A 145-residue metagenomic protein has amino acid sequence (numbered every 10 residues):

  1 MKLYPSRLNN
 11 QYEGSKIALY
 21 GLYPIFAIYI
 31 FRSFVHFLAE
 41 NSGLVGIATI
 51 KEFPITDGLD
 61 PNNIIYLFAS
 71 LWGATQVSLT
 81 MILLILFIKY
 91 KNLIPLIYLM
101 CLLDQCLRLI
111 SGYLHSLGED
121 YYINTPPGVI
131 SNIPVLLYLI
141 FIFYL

Functional and structural regions predicted by a protein language model:
M1-Q11: Short, Lys/Arg-rich, polar N-terminal cytosolic tail immediately upstream of the first transmembrane signal-anchor
E13-N41: N-terminal signal-anchor transmembrane alpha helix
Y29-R32, L102-G112: Aromatic-anchored segments of alpha-helical transmembrane domains
A48-L84: Core segments of alpha-helical transmembrane spans in multipass integral membrane proteins
I85-Q105: Cytoplasmic juxtamembrane regions at transmembrane-helix boundaries
I110-D120: Juxtamembrane "helix-exit" motif on the non-cytosolic side of transmembrane helices
E119-I133: Non-cytosolic membrane-interface motifs at loop->transmembrane helix junctions
V135-L145: Membrane-water interface at the C-terminal end of transmembrane alpha helices
